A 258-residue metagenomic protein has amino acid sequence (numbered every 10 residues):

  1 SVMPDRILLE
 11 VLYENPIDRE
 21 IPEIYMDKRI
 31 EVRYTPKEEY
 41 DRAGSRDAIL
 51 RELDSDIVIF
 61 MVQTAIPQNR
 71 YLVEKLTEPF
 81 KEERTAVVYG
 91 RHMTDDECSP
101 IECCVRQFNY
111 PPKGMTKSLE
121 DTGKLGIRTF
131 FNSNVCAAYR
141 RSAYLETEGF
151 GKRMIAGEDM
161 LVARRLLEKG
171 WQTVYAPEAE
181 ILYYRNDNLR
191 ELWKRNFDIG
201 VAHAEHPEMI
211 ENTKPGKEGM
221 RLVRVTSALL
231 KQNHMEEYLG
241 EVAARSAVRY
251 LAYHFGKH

Functional and structural regions predicted by a protein language model:
S1-Y34: Acidic donor-binding segment of Leloir-type glycosyltransferases
P36-L53: Glycine-rich, basic loop-to-helix element that forms the pyrophosphate-binding segment of sugar-nucleotide handling
D56-I66: Short beta-strand-to-loop acidic/aromatic patch adjacent to the donor-nucleotide binding site
R70-C103: Conserved donor NDP-sugar-binding/catalytic core segment of glycosyltransferases
R91, T173-E180: Catalytic beta-strand/loop signature of glycosyltransferases that borders the donor
L119-Y139, I155: A recurrent flexible, glycine/aromatic-enriched loop bordering the glycosyltransferase active site that acts as
A156-V162: Acidic donor-binding loop at a coil-to-helix junction in glycosyltransferase catalytic cores that engages
R195-V201, E205, E211-H258: Non-catalytic, C-terminal membrane-associated alpha-helical segments of glycosyltransferases
